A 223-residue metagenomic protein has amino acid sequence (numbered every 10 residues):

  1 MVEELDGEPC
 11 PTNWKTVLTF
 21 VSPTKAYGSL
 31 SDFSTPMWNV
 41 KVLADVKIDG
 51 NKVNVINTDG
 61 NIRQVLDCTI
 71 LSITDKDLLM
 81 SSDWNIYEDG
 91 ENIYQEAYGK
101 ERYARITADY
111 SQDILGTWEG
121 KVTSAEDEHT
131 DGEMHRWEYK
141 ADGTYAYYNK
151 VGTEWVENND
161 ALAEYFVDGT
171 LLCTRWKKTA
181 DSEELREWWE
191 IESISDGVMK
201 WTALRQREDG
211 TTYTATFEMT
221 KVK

Functional and structural regions predicted by a protein language model:
M1-V2, F20, D45, C68-I70 (+1 more regions): A structural signal for short, hydrophobic beta-strand segments that form beta-sheets in beta-rich/all-beta domains
M1-V2, K25-L30, V53-N57, K76-S82 (+4 more regions): Short hydrophobic/aromatic-rich beta-strand segments that constitute the beta-sheet cores of beta-sandwich/beta-barrel
E8-N54, E128-A180: N-terminal glycine/threonine-rich, aromatic-flanked beta-hairpin/loop signature
S22, S72-T74, A141, S193-S195: Residue-level recognition of beta-strand termini and adjacent short loop/turns
V53-T69, L171-E190: An anionic, turn-rich surface loop/hairpin at beta-sheet edges that serves as a generic interaction/coordination patch
S81-E96, V198-T212: Short, exposed beta-strand-loop hairpins at the edges of beta-sheets in extracellular/periplasmic proteins
R102-E119: N-terminal helix-cap/turn-to-beta initiation motif at the start of protein domains
A215-K223: Short, low-complexity, Pro/Ser/Thr/Gly-rich segments in the mature regions of secreted, periplasmic
